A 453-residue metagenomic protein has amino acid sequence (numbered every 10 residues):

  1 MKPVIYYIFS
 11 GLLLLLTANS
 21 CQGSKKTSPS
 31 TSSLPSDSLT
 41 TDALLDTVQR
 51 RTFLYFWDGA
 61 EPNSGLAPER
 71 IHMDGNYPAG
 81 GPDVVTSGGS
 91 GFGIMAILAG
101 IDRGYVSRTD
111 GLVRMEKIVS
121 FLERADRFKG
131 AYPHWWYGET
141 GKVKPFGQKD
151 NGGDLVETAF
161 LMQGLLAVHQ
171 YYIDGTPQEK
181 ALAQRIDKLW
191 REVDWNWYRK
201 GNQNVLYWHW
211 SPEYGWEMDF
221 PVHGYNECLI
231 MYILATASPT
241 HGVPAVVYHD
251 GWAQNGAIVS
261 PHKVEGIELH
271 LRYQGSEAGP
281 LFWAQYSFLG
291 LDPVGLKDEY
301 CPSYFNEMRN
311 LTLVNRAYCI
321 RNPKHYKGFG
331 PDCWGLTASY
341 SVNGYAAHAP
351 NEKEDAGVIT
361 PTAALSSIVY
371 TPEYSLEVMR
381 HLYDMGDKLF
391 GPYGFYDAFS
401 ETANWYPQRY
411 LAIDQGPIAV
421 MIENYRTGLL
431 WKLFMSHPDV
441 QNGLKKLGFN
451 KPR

Functional and structural regions predicted by a protein language model:
M1-S33: Bacterial Sec-dependent N-terminal signal peptides
C21, P29-R453: Ser/Thr/Asn(+Pro)-rich, low-complexity disordered segments
